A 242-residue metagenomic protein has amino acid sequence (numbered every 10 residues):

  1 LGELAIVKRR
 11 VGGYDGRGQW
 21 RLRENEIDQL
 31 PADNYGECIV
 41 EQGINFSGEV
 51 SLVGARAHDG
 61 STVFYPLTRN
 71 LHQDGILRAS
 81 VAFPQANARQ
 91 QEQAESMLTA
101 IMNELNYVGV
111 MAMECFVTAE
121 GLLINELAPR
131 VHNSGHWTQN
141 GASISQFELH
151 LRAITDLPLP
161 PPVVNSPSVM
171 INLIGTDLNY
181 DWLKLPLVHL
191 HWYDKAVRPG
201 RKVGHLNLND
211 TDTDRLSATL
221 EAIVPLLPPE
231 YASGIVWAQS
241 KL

Functional and structural regions predicted by a protein language model:
L1-S51, A55-I101, A218: Active-site nucleotide/adenylate-binding loops and adjacent lid/helix of ATP-dependent enzymes
L4-V7, E37-E41, M111-A112, P158-P161 (+1 more regions): A short linear hydrophobic-aromatic micro-motif
Q42, H136, H205-L208: Short, well-ordered beta-strand elements within core beta-sheets of diverse protein domains
G54-H58, C115-A119, D194: Short, low-complexity Ser/Thr-rich regulatory SLiMs
V63, M111, L122-E126: Protein kinase-like catalytic core scaffold
T68-L71, L127-V131: Short beta->alpha transition motifs characteristic of CBS
E92-M113, T118, A128-T176: Active-site "cap" helix and flanking loop/linker of ATP-utilizing ligase/carboxylase catalytic domains
R152-L242: Peripheral (often C-terminal) accessory segments that flank ATP-dependent C-N-forming ligase machineries
